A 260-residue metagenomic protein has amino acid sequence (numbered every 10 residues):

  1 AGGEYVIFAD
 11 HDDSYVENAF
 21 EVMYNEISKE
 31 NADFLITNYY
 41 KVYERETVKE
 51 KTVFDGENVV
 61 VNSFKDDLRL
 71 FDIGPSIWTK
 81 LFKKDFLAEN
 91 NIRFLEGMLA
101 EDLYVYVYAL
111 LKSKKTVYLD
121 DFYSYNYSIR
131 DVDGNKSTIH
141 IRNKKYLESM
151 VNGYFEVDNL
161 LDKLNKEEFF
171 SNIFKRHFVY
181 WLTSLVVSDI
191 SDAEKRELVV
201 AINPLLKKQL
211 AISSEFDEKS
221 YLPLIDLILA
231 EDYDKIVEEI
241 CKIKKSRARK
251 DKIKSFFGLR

Functional and structural regions predicted by a protein language model:
A1-G2: Glycine-rich, basic loop-to-helix element that forms the pyrophosphate-binding segment of sugar-nucleotide handling
V6: Short aromatic/hydrophobic "clamp" motif used to bind/position activated sugar donors
H11-K145: Donor-binding/catalytic cores of nucleotide-activated saccharide and glycerol-phosphate transferases/polymerases
A32, S188-R260: Membrane-interface aromatic/basic loop that binds lipid-linked glycans or pyrophosphate carriers, typified by
L111-K112, L160, S188: Active-site catalytic microenvironments for nucleophilic, acid-base chemistry
Y123-D131, S137-K166, S184, A193-L210: Catalytic core of nucleotide-sugar-dependent glycosyltransferases
E167-N172, S213-F216: Short, surface-exposed acidic
N172-S184: Amphipathic alpha-helical repeat scaffolds of TPR domains
